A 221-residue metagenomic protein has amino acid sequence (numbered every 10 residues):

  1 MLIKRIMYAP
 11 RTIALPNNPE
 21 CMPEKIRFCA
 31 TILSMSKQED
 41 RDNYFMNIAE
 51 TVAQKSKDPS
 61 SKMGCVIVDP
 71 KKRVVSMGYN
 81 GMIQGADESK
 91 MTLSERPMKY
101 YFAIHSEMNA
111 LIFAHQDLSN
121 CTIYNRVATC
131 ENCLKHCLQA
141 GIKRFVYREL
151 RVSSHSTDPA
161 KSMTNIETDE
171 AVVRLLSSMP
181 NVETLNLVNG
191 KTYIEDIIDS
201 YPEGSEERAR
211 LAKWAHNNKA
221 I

Functional and structural regions predicted by a protein language model:
L2-A14, N18-I221: Zinc-dependent deaminase catalytic domain
